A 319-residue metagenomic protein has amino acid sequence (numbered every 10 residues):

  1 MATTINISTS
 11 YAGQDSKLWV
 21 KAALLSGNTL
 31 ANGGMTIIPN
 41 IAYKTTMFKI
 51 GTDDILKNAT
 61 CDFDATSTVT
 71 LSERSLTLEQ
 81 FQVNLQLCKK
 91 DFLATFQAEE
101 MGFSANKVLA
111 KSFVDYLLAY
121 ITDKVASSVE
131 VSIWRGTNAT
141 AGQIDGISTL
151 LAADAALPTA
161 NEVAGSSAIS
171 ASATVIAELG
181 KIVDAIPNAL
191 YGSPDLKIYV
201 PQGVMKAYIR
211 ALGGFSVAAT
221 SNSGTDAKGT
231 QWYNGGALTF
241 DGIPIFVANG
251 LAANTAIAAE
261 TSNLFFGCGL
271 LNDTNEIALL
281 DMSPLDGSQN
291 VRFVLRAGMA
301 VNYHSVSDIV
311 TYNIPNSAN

Functional and structural regions predicted by a protein language model:
A2-I55, D145-I169, I209-N319: Sequence/fold signature of self-assembling virion shell proteins
D54-Y116: Long, hydrophobic/aromatic-enriched structural stretches that serve as scaffold segments
Q82, L118, S193-D195, G242 (+1 more regions): Extracellular structured ligand-interaction cores
C88-L93, V200-V204, E260-T261, Y303-S307: Helix N-cap / beta->alpha transition motif
T95-F96, E130, A207-I209: Short helix/loop capping segments that flank catalytic or ligand/cofactor-binding pockets
Q97-A98, S132-N138, P194-P201, S221: Short coil/turn segments at secondary-structure boundaries
A98-D184, S317-N319: Alpha-helical scaffold segments that mediate packing/assembly in large oligomeric complexes
I176-F215, G224: Ordered core of a single globular domain
